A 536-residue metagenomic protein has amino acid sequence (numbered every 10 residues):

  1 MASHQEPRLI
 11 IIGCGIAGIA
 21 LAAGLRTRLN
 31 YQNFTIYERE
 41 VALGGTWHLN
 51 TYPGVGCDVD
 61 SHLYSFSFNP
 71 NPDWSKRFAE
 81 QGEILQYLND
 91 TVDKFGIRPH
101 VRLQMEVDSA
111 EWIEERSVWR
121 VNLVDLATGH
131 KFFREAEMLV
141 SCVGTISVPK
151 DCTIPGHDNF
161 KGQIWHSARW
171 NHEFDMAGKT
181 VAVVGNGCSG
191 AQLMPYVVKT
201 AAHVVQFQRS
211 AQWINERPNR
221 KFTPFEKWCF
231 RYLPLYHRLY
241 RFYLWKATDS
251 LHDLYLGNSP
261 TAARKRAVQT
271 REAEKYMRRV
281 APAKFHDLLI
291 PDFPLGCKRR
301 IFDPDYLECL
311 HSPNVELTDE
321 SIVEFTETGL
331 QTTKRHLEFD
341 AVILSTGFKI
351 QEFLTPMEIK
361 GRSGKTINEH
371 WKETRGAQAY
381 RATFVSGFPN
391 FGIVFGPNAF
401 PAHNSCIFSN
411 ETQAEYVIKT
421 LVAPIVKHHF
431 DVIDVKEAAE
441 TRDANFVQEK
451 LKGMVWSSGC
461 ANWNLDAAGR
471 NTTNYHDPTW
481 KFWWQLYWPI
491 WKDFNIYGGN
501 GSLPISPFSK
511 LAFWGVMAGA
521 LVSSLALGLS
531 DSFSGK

Functional and structural regions predicted by a protein language model:
S3-E6, I10-I12, I16-A42, R134 (+7 more regions): Rossmann-like dinucleotide-binding core of oxidoreductases
P7, I11, I16-V101, Q208-R209 (+2 more regions): Beta1-alpha1 glycine-rich phosphate/pyrophosphate-binding loop at the start of Rossmann-like nucleotide-binding domains
N71-D90, R102, V184, T261-A267 (+1 more regions): Short beta-strand to alpha-helix junction loop
S75-S147: Feature captures the FAD/FMN-dependent oxidoreductase FAD-binding
L103-V118, P313-G329: A conserved short coil-to-beta-strand element within the FAD-binding core of flavoproteins
A341, S345-L421: Glycine/threonine-rich phosphate-binding loop and adjacent beta-strand/alpha-helix elements that clamp
I407-E411, E415-S524: C-terminal active-site-capping segments
G528-K536: Membrane-proximal, acidic/low-complexity disordered segments on the non-cytosolic side of organellar membranes
